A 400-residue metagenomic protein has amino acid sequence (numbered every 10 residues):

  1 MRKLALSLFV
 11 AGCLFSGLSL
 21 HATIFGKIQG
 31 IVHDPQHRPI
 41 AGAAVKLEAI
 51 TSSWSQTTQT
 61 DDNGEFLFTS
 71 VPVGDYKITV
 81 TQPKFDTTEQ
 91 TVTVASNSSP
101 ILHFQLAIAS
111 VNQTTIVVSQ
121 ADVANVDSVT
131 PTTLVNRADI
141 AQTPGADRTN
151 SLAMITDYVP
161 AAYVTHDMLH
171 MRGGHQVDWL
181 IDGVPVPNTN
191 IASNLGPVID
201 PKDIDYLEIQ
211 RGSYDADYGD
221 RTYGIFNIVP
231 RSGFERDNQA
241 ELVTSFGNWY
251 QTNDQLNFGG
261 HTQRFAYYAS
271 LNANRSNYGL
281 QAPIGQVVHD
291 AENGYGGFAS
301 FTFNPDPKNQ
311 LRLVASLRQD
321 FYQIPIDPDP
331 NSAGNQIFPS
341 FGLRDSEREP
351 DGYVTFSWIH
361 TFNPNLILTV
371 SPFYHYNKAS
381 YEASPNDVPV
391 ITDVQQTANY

Functional and structural regions predicted by a protein language model:
G17-T130: Periplasm-facing N-terminal accessory domains of Gram-negative outer-membrane beta-barrel systems
F66, L169, L256, G297-A299 (+4 more regions): Membrane-embedded beta-strands of outer-membrane beta-barrel proteins, especially the hydrophobic/small aromatic
P83, Q120, G212, V229 (+5 more regions): Outer-membrane beta-barrel pore domains and translocons
F85-D86, Q90-A107, V111-D215, I225 (+3 more regions): Periplasmic N-terminal accessory/gating domains of Gram-negative outer-membrane beta-barrel systems
D127, N253, Y267, S276-A282 (+2 more regions): Outer-membrane beta-barrel proteins
N136-D139, T189-N190, I209-Q210, N238-E241 (+5 more regions): Extracytoplasmic loops and strand-loop junctions of Gram-negative outer membrane beta-barrel proteins
F246-R275, G285-Y322, S346-I367: Transmembrane beta-barrel wall of Gram-negative outer-membrane proteins
Q319, Q323-Y400: Replace "related TpsB outer-membrane translocases also match" with "some related outer-membrane beta-barrels such as
